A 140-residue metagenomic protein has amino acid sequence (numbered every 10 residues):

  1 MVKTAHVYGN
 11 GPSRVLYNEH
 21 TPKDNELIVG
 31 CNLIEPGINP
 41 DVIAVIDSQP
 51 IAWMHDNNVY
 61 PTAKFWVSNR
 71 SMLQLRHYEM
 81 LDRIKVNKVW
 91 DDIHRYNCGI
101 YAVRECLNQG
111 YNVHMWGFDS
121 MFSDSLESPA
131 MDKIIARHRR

Functional and structural regions predicted by a protein language model:
M1-R140: Metal-ion/cofactor- or nucleotide/acyl-coenzyme-handling active-site neighborhoods
